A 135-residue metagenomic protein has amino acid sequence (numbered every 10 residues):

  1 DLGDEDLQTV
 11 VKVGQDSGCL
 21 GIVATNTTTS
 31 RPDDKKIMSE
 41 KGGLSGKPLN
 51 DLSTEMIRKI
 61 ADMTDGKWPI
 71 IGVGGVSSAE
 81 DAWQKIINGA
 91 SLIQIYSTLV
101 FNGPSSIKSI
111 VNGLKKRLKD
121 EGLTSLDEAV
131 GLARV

Functional and structural regions predicted by a protein language model:
G3-D16, D62-G66, V76-I93: Catalytic cores of alpha/beta
D6, V10, S53-M56, D81 (+2 more regions): A general structural detector for well-ordered alpha-helical segments in enzyme core domains, enriched
T9-G66: Glycine/Thr-rich beta-alpha phosphate-binding loop at enzyme active sites
G21-T29, D81-S109: Glycine-rich phosphate-binding active-site loops on the catalytic face of alpha/beta enzymes
I22-A24, P69-G74, I93-I95, S125: Hydrophobic faces of well-ordered beta-strands that scaffold small-molecule active sites in alpha/beta enzyme cores
R31-G46, L99-L123: C-terminal helical cap(s) of enzyme catalytic domains, especially alpha/beta-barrels
E128-V135: A short, charged, Gly/Pro-tolerant segment at domain boundaries
